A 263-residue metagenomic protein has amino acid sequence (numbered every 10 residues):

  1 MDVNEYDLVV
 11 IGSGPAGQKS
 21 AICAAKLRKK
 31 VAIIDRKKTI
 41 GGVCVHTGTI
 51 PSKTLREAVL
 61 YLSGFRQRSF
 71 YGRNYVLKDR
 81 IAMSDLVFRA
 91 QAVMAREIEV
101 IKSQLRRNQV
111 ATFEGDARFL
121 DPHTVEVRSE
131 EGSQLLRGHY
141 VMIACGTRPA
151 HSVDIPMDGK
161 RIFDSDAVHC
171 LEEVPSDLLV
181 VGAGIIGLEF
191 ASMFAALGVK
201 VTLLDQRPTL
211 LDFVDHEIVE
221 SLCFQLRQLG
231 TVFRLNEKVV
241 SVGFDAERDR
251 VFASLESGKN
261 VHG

Functional and structural regions predicted by a protein language model:
D2-G14, V174-G184: Beta1/beta-strand and adjacent pyrophosphate-binding region of the FAD-binding site in flavoprotein oxidoreductases
D2-Y6, C23-K29, D35-V174, R207-L211 (+2 more regions): Glycine-rich flavin
L8-A32, G187-A195: N-terminal Rossmann-like FAD-binding beta1-loop-alpha1 element of flavoenzymes
I11, I34-D35, L204-D205: The conserved SAM/SAH-binding core of class I Rossmann-like methyltransferase domains, concentrating on the hydrophobic
E172-Q206, F213-V214: Rossmann-like NAD(P)H-binding beta-loop-alpha module
H262-G263: C-terminal catalytic lobe of FAD-dependent flavoproteins
